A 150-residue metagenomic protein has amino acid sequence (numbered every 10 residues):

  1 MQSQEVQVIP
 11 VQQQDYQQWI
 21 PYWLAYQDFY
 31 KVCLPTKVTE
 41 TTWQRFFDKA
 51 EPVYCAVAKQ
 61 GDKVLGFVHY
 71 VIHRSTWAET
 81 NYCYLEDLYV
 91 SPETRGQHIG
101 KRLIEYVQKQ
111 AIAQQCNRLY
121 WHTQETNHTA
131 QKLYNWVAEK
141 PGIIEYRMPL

Functional and structural regions predicted by a protein language model:
V6-P21: A short beta-loop-alpha structural element at the N-terminal edge of CoA-dependent acyl/N-acetyltransferase catalytic
I20-R45: Conserved GNAT-fold acetyl-CoA-binding loop/helix
R45-V57, Y84: A short helix-loop-beta-strand connector motif used in the catalytic cores of GNAT acetyltransferases and, in some
V57, K63-I72: Conserved beta-strand in the GNAT
H73-L85, R95, G142: A conserved beta-turn-beta hairpin within the catalytic core of GNAT-like acetyltransferases that forms part
T94, H98-Y106: Conserved acetyl-CoA pyrophosphate-binding loop and the N-cap/start of the following alpha-helix in GNAT-like
K101, E125-I144, M148: Conserved active-site alpha-helix within GNAT-family acetyltransferase domains
I112-H122: Conserved GNAT acetyl-CoA-binding A-motif
